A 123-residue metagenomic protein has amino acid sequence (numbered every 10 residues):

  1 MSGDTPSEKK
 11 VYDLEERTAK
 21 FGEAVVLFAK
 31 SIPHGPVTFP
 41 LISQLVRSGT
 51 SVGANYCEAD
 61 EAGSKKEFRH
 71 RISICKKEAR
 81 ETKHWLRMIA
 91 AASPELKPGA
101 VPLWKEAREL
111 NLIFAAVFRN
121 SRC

Functional and structural regions predicted by a protein language model:
M1-C123: Short, C-terminally biased terminal segments at protein or domain edges
